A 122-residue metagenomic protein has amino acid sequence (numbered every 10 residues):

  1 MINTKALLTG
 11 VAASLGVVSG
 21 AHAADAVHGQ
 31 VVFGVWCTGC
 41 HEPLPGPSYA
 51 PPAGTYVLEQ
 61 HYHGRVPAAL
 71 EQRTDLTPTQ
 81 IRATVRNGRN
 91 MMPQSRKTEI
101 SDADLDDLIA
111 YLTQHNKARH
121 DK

Functional and structural regions predicted by a protein language model:
M1-L8, P93: Bacterial N-terminal signal peptides that target proteins for export
T9-G16: Bacterial N-terminal signal peptides
S19-D25: Sec/Tat signal peptide C-region and signal peptidase I cleavage site
A26, Q30-E71, A83, M91 (+1 more regions): Periplasmic/extracellular electron-transfer cofactor-ligation site, primarily the c-type cytochrome heme-c attachment
P78-R82, R86, D102-I109, T113: An amphipathic alpha-helix signature
R96, D121-K122: A short, aromatic/hydrophobic, helix- or strand-capping loop or linear motif that either lines the entrance/gate
